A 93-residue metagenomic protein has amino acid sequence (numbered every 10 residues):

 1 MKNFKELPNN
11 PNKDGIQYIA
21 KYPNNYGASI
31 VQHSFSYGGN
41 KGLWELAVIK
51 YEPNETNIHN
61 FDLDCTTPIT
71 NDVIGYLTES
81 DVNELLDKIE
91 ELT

Functional and structural regions predicted by a protein language model:
M1-T93: Catalytic phosphate/metal-binding cores of nucleic-acid and nucleotide-processing enzymes, i.e., regions that mediate
